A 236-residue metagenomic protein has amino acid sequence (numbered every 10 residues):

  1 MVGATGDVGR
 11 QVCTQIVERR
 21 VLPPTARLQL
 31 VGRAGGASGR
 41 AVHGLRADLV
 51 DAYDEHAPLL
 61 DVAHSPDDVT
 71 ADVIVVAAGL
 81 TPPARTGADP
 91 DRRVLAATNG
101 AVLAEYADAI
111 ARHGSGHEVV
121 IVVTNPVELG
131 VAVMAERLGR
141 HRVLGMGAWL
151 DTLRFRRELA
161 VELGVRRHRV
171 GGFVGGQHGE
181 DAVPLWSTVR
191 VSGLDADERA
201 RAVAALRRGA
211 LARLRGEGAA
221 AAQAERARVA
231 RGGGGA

Functional and structural regions predicted by a protein language model:
M1-T5, Q11-Q15: N-terminal Rossmann NAD(P)H-binding glycine-rich loop of SDR-like oxidoreductase domains
A4, R33, N125: Cofactor-binding loop segments of dinucleotide-utilizing enzymes, especially the Rossmann-like FAD- and NAD(P)+-binding
D7, Q11, R40, G44 (+7 more regions): Conserved active-site and cofactor/substrate-binding residues in soluble primary-metabolism enzymes
C13, V17-V21, A135: Gly/Ala-rich phosphate-binding loop of Rossmann-like dinucleotide-binding domains, activating on the conserved
E18-L60, D67: Glycine-rich phosphate-binding loop and adjoining beta1-alpha1-beta2 segment of Rossmann-like nucleotide-binding folds
G36, V50-E118: Rossmann-like NAD(P)-binding element
P90-R157: Rossmann-like NAD(P)(H) cofactor-binding subdomain of soluble oxidoreductases
R137, H141-R142, L150-A236: C-terminal substrate-binding/catalytic lobe of Rossmann-fold NAD(P)-dependent dehydrogenases
